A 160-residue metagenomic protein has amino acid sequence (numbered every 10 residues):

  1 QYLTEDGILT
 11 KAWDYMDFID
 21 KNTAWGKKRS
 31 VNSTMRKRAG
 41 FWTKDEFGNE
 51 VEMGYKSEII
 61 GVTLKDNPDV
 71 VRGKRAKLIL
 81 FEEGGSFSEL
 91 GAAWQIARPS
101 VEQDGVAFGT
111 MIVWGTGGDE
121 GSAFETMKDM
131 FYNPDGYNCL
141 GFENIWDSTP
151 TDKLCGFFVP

Functional and structural regions predicted by a protein language model:
Q1-P160: Phosphate/NTP-binding elements of NTP-utilizing enzymes
